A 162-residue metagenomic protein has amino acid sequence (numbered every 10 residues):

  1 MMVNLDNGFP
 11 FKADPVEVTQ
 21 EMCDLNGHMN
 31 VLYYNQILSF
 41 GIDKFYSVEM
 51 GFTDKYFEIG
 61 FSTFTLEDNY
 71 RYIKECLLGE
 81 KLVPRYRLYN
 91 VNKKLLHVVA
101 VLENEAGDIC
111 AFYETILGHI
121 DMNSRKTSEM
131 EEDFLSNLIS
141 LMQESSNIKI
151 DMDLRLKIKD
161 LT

Functional and structural regions predicted by a protein language model:
M2-T65, M122-T162: Hot-dog-fold acyl-thioester-processing enzymes
K12, F64-L66, L82, L96 (+1 more regions): Hydrophobic core residues within well-ordered beta-strands of beta-rich domains
P15-V18, R71, I116: Generic structural detector for well-ordered beta-strands
Q20, V99-V101, L117: Generic short beta-strand
D68-E105: Hydrophobic beta-sheet segments that form the core/acyl-binding groove of ACP/CoA-dependent acyl-chain-processing
N104, H119-D121: Residue-level signal for short segments within beta-strands and strand-turn junctions of well-structured beta-sheet
G107-I109: Residue-level signal for glycine
Y113-T115, E131: Short hydrophobic alpha-helix segments
